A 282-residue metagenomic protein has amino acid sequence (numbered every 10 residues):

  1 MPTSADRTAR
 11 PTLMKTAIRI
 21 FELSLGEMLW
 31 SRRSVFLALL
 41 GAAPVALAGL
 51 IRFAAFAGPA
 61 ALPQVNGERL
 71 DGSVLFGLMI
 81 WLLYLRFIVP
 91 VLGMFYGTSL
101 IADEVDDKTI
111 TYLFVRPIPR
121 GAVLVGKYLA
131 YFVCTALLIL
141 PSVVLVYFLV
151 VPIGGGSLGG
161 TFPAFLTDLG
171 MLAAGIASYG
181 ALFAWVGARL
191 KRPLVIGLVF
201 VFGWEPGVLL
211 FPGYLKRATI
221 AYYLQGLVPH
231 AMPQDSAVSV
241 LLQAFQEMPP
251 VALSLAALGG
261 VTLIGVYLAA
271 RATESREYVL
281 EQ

Functional and structural regions predicted by a protein language model:
P2-A38: Aromatic- and glycine-rich beta-strand/loop motifs that create alpha-glucan
T3, I51-F76, R189, L194-S275: Terminal transmembrane helical anchor/hairpin motif
M14-L29, P163, T167, A221 (+2 more regions): Membrane-interacting alpha-helical segments
F21, Y96-F132: Helix-loop-helix units of permease transmembrane domains in multi-pass membrane transporters, especially ABC
L25-G41, Y131, R192-L198: Alpha-helical transmembrane segments and their helix-start/interface "positive-inside/aromatic belt" motifs in integral
A42-S99, L124-R189, L194, L209 (+1 more regions): Secretory targeting signals
G93-G97, I110, L145, Y179-L182 (+4 more regions): Hydrophobic/aromatic residues in alpha-helical transmembrane segments
S275-Q282: Short cytosolic juxtamembrane segments of multi-pass membrane proteins
